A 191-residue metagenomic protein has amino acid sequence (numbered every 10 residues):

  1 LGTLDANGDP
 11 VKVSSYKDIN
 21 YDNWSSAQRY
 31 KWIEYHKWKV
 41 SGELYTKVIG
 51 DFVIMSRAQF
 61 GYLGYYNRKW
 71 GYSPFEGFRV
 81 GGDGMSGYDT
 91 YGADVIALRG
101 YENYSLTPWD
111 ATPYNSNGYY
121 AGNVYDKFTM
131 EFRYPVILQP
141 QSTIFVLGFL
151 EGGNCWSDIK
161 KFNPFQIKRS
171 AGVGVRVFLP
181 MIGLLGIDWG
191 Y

Functional and structural regions predicted by a protein language model:
L1-V136, W156-D158: C-terminal outer-membrane beta-barrel translocator/porin domains of Gram-negative envelope proteins and their
N7, G190-Y191: Short, intrinsically disordered, charge-balanced linker/junction segments flanking boundaries in proteins
W38, I54, D126, I144 (+2 more regions): Hydrophobic core residues within well-ordered beta-strands of beta-rich domains
V40-G42, E76, R169-V177: Feature captures outer-membrane beta-barrel proteins of Gram-negative bacteria and organelles
G50-I54, I137-P140, I144, V177-I187: Repeated loop/turn-to-beta-strand initiation elements of outer-membrane beta-barrel proteins
S56-A58, M130, V146-L150, V175 (+1 more regions): Membrane-embedded beta-strand positions of outer-membrane beta-barrel proteins
D126-Y134, S142-I144, G152, G172-R176: Conserved C-terminal beta-signal and adjacent last beta-strands/turns of outer-membrane beta-barrel proteins
L150-F165: C-terminal beta-signal and adjacent terminal beta-strands/loops of Gram-negative outer-membrane beta-barrel proteins
